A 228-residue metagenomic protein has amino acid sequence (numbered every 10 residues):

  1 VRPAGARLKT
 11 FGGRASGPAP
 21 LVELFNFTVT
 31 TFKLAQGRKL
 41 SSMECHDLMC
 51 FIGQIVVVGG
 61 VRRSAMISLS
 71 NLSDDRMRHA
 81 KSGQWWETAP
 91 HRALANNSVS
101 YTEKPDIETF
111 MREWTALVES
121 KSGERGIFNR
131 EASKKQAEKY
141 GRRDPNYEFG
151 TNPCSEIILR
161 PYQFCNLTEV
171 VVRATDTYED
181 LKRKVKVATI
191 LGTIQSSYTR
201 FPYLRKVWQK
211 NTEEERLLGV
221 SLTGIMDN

Functional and structural regions predicted by a protein language model:
V1-T10, E119-N228: Function-dense linear segments that define catalytic or interfacial modules in macromolecule-processing proteins
V1-T30: Active-site- and interface-proximal helix/loop "cap" or "latch" segments in soluble metabolic and energy-transducing
G12-S16, P20, G37-S41, Q209-L217: Conserved aromatic-histidine-acidic binding/catalytic patches
G17-L24, E44, D180-K184: Short acidic-hydrophobic sequence patches enriched in Asp/Glu that either
A19, E23-F32, F51-P145, G219-N228: Conserved, charged catalytic cores of large soluble enzymes
T28-R38, I55-G59, R173, L191-T199 (+1 more regions): Change "in soluble alpha/beta enzymes" to "in soluble alpha/beta proteins
A35-D47, V56-S68, S197-K210: Flexible, glycine/charged-enriched surface loops at secondary-structure junctions
